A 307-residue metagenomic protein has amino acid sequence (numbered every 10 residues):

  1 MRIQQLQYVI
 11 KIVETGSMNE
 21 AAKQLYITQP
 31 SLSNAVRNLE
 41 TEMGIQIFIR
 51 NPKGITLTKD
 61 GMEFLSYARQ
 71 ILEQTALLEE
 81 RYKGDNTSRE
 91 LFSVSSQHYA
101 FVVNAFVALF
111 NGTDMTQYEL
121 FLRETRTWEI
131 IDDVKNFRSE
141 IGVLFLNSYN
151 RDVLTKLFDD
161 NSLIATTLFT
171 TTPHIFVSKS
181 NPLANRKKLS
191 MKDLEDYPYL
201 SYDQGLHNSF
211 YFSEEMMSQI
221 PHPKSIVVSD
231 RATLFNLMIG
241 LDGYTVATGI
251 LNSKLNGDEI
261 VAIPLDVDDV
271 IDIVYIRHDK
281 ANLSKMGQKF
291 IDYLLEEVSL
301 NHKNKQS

Functional and structural regions predicted by a protein language model:
I10-T28: Short helix-boundary/capping micro-motifs
E40-L57: A short LG(V/I)-centered, amphipathic sequence patch enriched for acidic residue(s) preceding the LG motif
E42, F64-N86: Alpha-helical linker/hinge and terminal dimerization helices associated with HTH transcriptional regulators
R89-V153: Central regulatory/effector-binding core of bacterial HTH transcription factors
V102-A108, R151, M191, E195-Q219 (+3 more regions): Secondary-structure junction motif
K135-S139, F145, Q204-V261: Hydrophobic hinge/microswitch elements
L157-P173, V177-Y199: Flexible hinge/capping segments at coil-to-helix
D160-T166, T171-T172, A232-N282: Beta-alpha-beta core module
